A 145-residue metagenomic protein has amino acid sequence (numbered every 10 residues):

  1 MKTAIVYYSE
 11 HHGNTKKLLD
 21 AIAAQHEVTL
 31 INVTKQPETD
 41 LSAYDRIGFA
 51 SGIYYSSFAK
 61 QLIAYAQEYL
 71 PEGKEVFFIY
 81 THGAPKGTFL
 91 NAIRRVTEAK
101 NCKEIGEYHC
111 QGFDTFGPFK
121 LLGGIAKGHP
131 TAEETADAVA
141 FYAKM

Functional and structural regions predicted by a protein language model:
T3-A4, E10, K16, A23-I31 (+2 more regions): FMN-binding flavodoxin-like domain, especially the glycine-rich phosphate-binding loop
T34: Catalytic beta/alpha-barrel core
P37-A43: Short amphipathic alpha-helix with an adjacent loop that forms part of the alpha/beta core around
